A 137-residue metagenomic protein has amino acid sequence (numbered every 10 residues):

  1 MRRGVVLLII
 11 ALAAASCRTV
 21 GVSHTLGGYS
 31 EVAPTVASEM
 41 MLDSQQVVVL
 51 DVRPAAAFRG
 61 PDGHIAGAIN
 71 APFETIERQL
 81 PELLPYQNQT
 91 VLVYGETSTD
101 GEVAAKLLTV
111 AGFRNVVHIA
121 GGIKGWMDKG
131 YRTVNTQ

Functional and structural regions predicted by a protein language model:
R2-L7, A11-D43, V47, A55-L92 (+1 more regions): Rhodanese-like catalytic fold shared by cysteine-dependent sulfurtransferases and DSP/PTP-type phosphatases
L50: Active-site flanking residues adjacent to catalytic metal/cofactor-binding acidic residues
